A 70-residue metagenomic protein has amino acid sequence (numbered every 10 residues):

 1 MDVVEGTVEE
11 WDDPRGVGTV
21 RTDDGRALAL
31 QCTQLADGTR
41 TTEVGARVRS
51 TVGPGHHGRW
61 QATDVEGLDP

Functional and structural regions predicted by a protein language model:
M1-P14: Structural detector for short beta-strands of small beta-barrel domains
D2, D24-R26: Short acidic/polar mixed-charge low-complexity motifs
T7, T19, R49-T51, Q61: Residues located in well-ordered beta-strands
E10, T22, Q34, D64-G67: A residue-level detector for short acidic-glycine micro-motifs
P14-V20: Short aromatic-glycine-enriched beta-strand elements
R26-Q34: A short macromolecule-binding patch
A36-R49: Short nucleic-acid-contacting surface segments enriched for D/E, G, S/T with interspersed K/R
G53-P70: OB-fold/S1-family single-stranded nucleic acid-binding modules
